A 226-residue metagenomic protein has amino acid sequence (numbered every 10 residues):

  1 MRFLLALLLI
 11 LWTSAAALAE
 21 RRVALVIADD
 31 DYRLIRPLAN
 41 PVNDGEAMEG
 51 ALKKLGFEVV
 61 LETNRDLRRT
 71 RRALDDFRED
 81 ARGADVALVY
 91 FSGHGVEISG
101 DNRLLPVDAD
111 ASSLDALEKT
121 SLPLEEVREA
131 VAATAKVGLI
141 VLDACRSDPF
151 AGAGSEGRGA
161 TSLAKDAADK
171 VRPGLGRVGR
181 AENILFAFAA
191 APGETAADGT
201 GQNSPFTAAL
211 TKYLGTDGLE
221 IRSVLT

Functional and structural regions predicted by a protein language model:
L4-S14: Bacterial N-terminal signal peptides
A19-R21, R65, R69-S92, V96-S155 (+2 more regions): Caspase-like (clan CD) cysteine peptidase catalytic core
R21-D31, N43-E46: Mature N-terminal segment immediately following signal peptide/propeptide cleavage in secreted/periplasmic
L25-L34, L52-E58: Acidic/histidine-rich, surface-exposed loop or edge segments in extracytoplasmic proteins
D30-L34, D110-S112, S147, P192-T195: A short, flexible beta-alpha/helix-coil linker loop
R36-A39, A116-K119, D198-G201: Short, solvent-exposed loop/turn segments at secondary-structure boundaries
P41, G45, L52, E62 (+1 more regions): Active-site-proximal C-terminal subdomain of hydrolase catalytic domains
